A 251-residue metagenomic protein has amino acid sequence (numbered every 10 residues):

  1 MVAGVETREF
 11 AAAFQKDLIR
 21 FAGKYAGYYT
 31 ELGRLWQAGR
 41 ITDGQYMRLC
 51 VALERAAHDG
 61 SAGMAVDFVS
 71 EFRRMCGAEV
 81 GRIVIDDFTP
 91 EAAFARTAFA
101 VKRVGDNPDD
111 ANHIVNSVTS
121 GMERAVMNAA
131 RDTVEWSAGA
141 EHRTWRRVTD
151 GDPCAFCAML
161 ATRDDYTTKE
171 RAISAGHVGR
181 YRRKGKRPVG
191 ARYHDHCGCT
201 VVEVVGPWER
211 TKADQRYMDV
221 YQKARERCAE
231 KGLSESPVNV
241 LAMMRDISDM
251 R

Functional and structural regions predicted by a protein language model:
M1-Q37, N128-R251: Activation/maturation switch segments at domain boundaries
M1-W136: N-terminal alpha-helical interaction blocks
